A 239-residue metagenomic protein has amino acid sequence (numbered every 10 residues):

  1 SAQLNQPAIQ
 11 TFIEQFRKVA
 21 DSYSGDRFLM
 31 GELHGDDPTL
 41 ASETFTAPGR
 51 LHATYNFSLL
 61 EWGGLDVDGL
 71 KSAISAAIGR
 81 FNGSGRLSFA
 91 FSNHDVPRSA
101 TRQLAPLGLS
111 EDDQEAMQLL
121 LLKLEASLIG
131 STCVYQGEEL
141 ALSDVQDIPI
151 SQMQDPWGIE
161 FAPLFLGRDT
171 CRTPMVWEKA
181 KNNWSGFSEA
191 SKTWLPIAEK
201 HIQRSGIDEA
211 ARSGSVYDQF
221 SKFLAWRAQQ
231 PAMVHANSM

Functional and structural regions predicted by a protein language model:
S1-P7: Aromatic- and acidic-residue-enriched carbohydrate-binding clefts of CAZyme catalytic domains
P7, T11-R27, G35, T44-N56 (+6 more regions): Loop/helix patches that line or flank the sugar-binding groove of alpha-linked glycan CAZymes
T39-L40: Catalytic core of soluble alpha/beta enzymes
D66: Conserved NTP/Mg2+-binding pocket subregion across the NTase superfamily
